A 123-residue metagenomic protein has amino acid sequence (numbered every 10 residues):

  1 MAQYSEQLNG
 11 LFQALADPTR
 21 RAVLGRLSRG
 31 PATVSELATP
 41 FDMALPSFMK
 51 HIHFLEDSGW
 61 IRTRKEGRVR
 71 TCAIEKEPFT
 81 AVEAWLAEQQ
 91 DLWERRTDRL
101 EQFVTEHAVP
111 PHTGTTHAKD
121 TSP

Functional and structural regions predicted by a protein language model:
M1-Q7, R26-P40, L45, F54-S58 (+2 more regions): C-terminal regulatory/oligomerization modules of transcriptional regulators
G10: Interfacial catalytic loop of ABC nucleotide-binding domains
A14-T19: Short helix-coil-helix linker/hinge
R21-V23: Pre-recognition alpha-helix immediately N-terminal to the DNA-recognition helix within helix-turn-helix or winged-helix
K65-T71: Short, Lys/Arg-rich nucleic-acid/phosphate-binding segment
